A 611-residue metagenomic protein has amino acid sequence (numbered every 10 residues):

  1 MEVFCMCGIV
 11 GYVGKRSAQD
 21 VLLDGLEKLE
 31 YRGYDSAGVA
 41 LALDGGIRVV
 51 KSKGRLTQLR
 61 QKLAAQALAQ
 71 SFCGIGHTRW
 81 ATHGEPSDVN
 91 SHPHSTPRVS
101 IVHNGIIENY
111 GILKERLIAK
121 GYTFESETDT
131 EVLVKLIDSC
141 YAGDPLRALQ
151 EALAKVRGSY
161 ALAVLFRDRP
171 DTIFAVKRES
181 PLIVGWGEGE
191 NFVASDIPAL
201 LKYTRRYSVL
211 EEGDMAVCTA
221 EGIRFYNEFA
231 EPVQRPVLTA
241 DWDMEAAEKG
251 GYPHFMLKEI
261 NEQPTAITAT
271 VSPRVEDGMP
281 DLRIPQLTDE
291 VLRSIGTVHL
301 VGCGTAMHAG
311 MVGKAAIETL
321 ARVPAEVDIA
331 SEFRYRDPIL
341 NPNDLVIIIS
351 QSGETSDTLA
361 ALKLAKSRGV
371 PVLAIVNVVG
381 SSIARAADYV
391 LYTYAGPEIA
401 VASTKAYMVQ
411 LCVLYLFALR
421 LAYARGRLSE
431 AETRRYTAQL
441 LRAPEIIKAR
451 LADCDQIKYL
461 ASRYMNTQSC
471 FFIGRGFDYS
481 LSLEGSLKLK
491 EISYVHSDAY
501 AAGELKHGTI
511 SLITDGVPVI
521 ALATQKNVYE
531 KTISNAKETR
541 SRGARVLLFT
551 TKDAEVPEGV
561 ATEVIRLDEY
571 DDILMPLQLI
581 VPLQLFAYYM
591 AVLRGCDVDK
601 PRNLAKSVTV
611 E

Functional and structural regions predicted by a protein language model:
M1-K249, P253-H254, T265-T297, Y335 (+4 more regions): Conserved short alpha-helical segments that host acidic/polar catalytic motifs at enzyme active sites
D168-R169, S180-L182, E188-G189, Y207-G251 (+2 more regions): A SIS-like phosphosugar-recognition module
